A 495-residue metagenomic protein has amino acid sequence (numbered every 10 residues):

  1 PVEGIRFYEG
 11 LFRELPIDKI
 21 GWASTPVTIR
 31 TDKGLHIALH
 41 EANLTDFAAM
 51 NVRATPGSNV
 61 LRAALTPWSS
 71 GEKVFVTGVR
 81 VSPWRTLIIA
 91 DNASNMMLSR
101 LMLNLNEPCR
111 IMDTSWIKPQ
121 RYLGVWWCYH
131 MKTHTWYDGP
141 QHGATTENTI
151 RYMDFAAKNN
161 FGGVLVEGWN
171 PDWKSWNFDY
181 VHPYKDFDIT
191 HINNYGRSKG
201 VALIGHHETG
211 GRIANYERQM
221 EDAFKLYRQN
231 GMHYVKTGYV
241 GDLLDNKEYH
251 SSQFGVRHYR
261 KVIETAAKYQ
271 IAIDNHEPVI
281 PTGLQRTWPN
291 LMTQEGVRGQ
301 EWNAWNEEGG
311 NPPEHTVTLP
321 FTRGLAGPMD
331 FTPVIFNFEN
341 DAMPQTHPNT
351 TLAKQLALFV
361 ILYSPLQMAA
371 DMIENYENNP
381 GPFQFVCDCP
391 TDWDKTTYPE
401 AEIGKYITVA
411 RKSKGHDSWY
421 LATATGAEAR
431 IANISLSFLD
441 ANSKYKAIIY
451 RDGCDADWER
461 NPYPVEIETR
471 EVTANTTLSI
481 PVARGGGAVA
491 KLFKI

Functional and structural regions predicted by a protein language model:
P1-C109, P464: N-terminal accessory beta-strand-rich subdomains and adjacent acidic, glycine-rich linkers that precede catalytic cores
E3-G4, I449-N475: Solvent-exposed beta-strand/loop surfaces of large extracellular or lumenal domains
V76-N159, G163: An acidic-aromatic substrate-binding cleft motif
A156, G238, I273, I361 (+2 more regions): Conserved, mostly hydrophobic/aromatic
E167-D341, Q345-T351: Aromatic- and carboxylate-enriched substrate-binding clefts and catalytic-loop regions of carbohydrate-active enzymes
A353-P399: Catalytic cores of secreted or luminal carbohydrate-active enzymes
E402-Y445, A488-K491: Carbohydrate-binding surface patches
E468-I495: C-terminal beta-strand-rich structural cap/linker in extracellular carbohydrate-active enzymes
